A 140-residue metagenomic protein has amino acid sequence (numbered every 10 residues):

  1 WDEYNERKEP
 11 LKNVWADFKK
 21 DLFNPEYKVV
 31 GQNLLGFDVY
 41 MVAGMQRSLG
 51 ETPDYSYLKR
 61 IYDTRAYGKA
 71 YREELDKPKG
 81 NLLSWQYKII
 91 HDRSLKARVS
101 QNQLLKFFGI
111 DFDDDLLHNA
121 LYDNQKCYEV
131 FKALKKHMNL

Functional and structural regions predicted by a protein language model:
W1-L49, Y55, N102-F108: Conserved non-catalytic scaffold segment of RNase H-like nuclease domains
K28-Q32, L83-L140: Acidic, Mg2+-coordinating catalytic module of metal-dependent nucleases/exonucleases that use a two-metal-ion mechanism
L35-F37, Y67, A120: Short, solvent-exposed loop/turn segments at secondary-structure junctions
D38, D63, D123: Acidic active-site catalytic centers that drive phospho-/nucleotidyl reactions and related ester hydrolyses
Q46-R47, K69-D76, K106-I110: A generic structural signal for secondary-structure junctions that act as hinges or helix/strand caps at the edges
P53-Y62: Helix-adjacent hinge/juxtasegments
I61-D92: Short alpha-helix plus adjacent loop in nuclease-associated cores
